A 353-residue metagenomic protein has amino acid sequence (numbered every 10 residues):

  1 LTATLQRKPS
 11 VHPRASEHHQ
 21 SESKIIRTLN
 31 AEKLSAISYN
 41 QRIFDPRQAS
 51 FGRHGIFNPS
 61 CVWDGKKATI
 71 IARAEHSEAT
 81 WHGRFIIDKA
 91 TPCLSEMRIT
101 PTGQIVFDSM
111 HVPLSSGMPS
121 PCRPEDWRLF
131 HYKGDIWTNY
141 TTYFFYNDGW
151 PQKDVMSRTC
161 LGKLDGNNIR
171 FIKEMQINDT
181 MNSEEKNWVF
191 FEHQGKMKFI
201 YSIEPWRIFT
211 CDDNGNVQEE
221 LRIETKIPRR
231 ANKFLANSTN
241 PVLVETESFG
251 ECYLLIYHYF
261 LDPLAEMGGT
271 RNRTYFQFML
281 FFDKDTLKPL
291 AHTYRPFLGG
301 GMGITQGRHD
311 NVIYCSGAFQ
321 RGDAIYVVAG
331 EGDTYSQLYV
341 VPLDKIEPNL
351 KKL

Functional and structural regions predicted by a protein language model:
R14-H54, V62-P119, H131-K233, V244-R308 (+1 more regions): Beta-rich carbohydrate-recognition and catalytic domains
G55-F57, R123-D126, E184-N187, N237 (+1 more regions): Beta-rich catalytic cores
P59-C61, W127-L129, P241, A318: Hydrophobic core register within WD40 beta-propeller blades
I304-Q320: C-terminal structured domain segments
D323-Y326: Low-complexity, intrinsically disordered Gly/Pro/Thr-rich segments
